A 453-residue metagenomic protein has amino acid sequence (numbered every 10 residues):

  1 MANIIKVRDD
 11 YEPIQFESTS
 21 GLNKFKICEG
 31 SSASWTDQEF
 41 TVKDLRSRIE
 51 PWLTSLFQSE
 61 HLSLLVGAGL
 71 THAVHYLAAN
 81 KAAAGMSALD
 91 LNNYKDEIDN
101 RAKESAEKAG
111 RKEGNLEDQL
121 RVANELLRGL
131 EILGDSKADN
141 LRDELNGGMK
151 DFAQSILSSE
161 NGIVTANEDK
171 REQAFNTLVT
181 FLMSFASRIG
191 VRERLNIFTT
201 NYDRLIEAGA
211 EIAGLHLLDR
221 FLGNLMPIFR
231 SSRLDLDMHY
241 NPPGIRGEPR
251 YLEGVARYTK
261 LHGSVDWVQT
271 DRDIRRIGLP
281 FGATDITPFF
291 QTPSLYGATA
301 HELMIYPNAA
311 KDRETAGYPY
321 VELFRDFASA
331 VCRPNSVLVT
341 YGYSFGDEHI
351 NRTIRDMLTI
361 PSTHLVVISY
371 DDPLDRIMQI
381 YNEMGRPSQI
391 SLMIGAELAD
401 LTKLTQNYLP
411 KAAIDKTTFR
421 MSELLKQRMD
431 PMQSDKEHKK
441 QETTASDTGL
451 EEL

Functional and structural regions predicted by a protein language model:
M1-A210, H216-L217: Gly/serine-rich nucleotide phosphate-binding loop at the start of the catalytic core of nucleotide/ADP-ribose-handling
M1-L64, G110, G114, E248 (+1 more regions): SIR2/sirtuin-family catalytic core signature
V66, T199, H262, V367-S369: Short beta-strand/turn micro-motifs composed of small residues that flank or help shape donor/cofactor-binding pockets
G69-L70, Y202, G263-V265, F345 (+1 more regions): Short, glycine/serine-rich, charged loops/turns that create anion-binding and catalytic segments at active sites
A73-A79, L205-E211, T270-R272, E348-I354 (+1 more regions): A short acidic (Asp/Glu
N80-A82, E107-R142, S187-L303: Extended, H/D-rich, highly charged conserved domains that either
G282-R325, A330: Flexible internal linker/loop segments at domain or repeat junctions
